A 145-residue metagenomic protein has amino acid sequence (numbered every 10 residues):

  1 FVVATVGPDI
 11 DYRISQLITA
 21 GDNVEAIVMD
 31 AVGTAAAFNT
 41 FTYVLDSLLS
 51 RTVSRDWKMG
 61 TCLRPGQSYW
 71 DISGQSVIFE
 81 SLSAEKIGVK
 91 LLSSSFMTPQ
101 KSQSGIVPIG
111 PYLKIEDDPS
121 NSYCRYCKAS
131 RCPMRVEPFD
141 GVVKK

Functional and structural regions predicted by a protein language model:
F1-P65: Conserved mixed alpha/beta catalytic, RNA-binding, or beta-rich assembly cores of soluble enzyme, regulatory
T52-K145: Compositionally biased, low-complexity/repeat regions
